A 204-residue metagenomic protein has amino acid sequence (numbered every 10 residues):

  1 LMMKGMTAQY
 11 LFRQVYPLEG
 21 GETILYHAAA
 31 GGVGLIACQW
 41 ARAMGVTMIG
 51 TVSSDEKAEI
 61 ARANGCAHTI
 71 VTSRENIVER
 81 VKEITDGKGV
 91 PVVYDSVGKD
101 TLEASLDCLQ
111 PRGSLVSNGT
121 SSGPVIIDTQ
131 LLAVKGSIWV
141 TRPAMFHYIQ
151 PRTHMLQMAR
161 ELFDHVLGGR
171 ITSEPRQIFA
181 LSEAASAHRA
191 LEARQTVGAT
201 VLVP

Functional and structural regions predicted by a protein language model:
L1-Q14, H27-A30: A glycine-rich, Thr/Ser-enriched phosphate-binding loop motif common to dinucleotide/cofactor-binding enzymes
P17-T23, G87-K88: Short helix-loop-beta connector
Y26, R42-T101, P151-H154: Adenosine-nucleotide cofactor-binding segment
G32-V33, D100: Hydrophobic/small residue at the entry helix of a nucleotide-binding pocket
I36-W40: Rossmann-fold NAD(P)-dependent oxidoreductase module
M44, V52, D100-R170, V203-P204: Glycine-rich phosphate-binding loop and adjacent beta-alpha segment of Rossmann(oid) nucleotide-cofactor-binding
R170-Q177, A185-P204: C-terminal capping/lid region of NAD(P)-dependent oxidoreductase domains
